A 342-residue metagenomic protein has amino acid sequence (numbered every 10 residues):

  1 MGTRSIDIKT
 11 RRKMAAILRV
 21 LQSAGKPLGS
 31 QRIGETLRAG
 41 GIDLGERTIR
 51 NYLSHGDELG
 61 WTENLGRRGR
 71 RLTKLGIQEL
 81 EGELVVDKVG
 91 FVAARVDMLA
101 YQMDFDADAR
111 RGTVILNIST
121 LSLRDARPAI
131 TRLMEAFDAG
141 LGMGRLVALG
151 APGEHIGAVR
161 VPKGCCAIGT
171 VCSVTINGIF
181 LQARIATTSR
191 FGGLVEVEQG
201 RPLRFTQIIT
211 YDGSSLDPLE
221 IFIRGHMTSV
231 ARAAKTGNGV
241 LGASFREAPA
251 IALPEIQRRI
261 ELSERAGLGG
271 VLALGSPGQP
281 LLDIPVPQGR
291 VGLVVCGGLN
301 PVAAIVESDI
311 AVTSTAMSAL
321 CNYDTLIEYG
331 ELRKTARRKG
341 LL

Functional and structural regions predicted by a protein language model:
M1-S23, L28-G41, E46-R47, N51 (+5 more regions): Conserved mixed alpha/beta catalytic, RNA-binding, or beta-rich assembly cores of soluble enzyme, regulatory
H55, G60-W61: Short hinge/loop at the helix->beta-strand junction immediately C-terminal to the helix-turn-helix recognition helix
D57, G66-R67: Recognition helix of helix-turn-helix/homeodomain-like DNA-binding domains that insert into the DNA major groove
I77-Y101: Conserved segment of winged-helix/HTH DNA-binding domains
M103-F105: Flexible glycine-/small-residue-enriched beta->alpha junction loops that bind anionic phosphate/pyrophosphate groups
